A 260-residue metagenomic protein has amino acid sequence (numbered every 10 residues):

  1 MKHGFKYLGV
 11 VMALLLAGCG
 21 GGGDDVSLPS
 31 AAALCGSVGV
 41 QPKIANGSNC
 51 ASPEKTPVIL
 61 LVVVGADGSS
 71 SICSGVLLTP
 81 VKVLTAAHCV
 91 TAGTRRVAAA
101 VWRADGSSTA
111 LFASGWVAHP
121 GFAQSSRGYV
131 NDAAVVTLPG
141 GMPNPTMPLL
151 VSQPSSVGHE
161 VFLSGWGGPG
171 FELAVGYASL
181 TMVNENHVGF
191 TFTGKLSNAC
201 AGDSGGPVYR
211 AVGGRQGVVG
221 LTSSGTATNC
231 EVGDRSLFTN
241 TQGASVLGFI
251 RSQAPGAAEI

Functional and structural regions predicted by a protein language model:
M1-L8: Bacterial N-terminal signal peptides that target proteins for export
L15-G18: C-terminal motif of bacterial Sec signal peptides marking the signal peptidase cleavage site
G20-K43, I59, I72, L77-V90 (+2 more regions): C-terminal subregion of chymotrypsin/trypsin-like serine protease catalytic domains
Q41-E54, D67, R95-P143, Q153: Conserved catalytic-core segment of clan PA serine endopeptidases
I59-V62, R95-S107, G158-G165: Short conserved beta-strand and strand-loop elements enriched in small hydrophobics with frequent Asp/Gly
V62-V64, L78-P80, A86-C89, T137-G140 (+4 more regions): Active-site-proximal beta-strand/loop segments in catalytic clefts of secreted hydrolases
S69-I72, A201-S204: Short, small/polar residue-rich loop motifs at catalytic or cofactor-binding pockets
W116, Y129-N198, S224, G233-S236 (+1 more regions): Chymotrypsin/trypsin-fold serine protease catalytic domain
